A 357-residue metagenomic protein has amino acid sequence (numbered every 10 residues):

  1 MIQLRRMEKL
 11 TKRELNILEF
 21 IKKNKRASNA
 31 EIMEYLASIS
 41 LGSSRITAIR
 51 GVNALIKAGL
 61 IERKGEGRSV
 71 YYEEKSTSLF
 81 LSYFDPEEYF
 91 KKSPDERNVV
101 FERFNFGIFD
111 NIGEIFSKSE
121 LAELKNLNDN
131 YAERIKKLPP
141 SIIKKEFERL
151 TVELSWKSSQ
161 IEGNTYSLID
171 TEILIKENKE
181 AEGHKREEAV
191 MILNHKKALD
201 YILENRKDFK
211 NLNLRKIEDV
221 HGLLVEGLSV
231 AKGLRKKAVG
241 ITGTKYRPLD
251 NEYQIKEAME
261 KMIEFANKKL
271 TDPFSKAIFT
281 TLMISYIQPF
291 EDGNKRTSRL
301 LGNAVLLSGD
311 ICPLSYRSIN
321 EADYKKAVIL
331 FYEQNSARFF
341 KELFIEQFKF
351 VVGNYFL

Functional and structural regions predicted by a protein language model:
M1-L357: FIC/Doc superfamily catalytic core
